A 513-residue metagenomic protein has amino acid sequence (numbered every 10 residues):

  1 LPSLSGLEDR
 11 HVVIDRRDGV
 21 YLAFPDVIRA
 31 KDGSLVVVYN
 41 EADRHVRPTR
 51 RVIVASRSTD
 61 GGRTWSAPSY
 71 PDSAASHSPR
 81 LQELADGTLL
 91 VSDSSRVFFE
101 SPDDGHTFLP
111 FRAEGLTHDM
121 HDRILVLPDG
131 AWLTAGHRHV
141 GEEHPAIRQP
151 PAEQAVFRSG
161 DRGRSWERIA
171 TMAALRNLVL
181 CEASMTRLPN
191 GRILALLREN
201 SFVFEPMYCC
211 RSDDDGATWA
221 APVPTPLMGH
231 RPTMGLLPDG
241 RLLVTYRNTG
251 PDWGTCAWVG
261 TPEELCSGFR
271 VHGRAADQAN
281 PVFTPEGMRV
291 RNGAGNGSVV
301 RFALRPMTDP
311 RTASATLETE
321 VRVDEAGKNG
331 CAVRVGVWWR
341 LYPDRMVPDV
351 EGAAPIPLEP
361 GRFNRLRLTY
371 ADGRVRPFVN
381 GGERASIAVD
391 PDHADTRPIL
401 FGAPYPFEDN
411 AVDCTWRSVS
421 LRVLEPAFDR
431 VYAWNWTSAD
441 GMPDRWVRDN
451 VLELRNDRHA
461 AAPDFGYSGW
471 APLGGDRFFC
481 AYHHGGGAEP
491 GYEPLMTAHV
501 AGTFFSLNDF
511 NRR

Functional and structural regions predicted by a protein language model:
L1-G327, R334-R362, G373, R384-R513: Asp-box/BNR beta-propeller blade signature and adjacent active/binding-site loops in extracellular glycan-interacting
N364-R376: Localized edge beta-strand/strand-to-loop motifs within extracellular or lumenal beta-rich domains
